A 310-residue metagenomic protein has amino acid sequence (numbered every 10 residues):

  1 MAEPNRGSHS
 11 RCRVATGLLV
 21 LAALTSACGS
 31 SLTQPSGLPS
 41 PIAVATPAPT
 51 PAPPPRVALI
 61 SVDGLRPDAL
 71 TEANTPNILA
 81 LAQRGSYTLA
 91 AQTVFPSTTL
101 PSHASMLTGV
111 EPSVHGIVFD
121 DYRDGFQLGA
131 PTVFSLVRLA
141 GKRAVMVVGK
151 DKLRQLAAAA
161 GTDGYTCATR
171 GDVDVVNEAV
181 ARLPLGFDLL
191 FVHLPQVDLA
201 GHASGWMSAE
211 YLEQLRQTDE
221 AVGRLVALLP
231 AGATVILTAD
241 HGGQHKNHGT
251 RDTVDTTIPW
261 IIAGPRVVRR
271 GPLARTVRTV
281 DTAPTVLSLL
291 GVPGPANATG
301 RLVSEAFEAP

Functional and structural regions predicted by a protein language model:
L24-A27: C-terminal motif of bacterial Sec signal peptides marking the signal peptidase cleavage site
G29-S31: Bacterial signal peptide processing site
T33-A52: Ser/Thr-rich, Proline-interspersed low-complexity disordered segments
P53-R56, G64-L185, T282, S288 (+1 more regions): Active-site-proximal alpha/beta segments of enzymes that process anionic O-linked groups
A58-L59, N77-I78, Q214-T253, W260-I261 (+1 more regions): Metal-dependent active-site segment of extracytoplasmic phospho-/sulfohydrolases and closely related
H103, L107, R251-P293: Substrate-binding rim/cap in mid-to-C-terminal beta-strand-loop elements of soluble/periplasmic
D151-T162, A181-R224: Active-site His/acidic residue clusters
V277, V292-P310: Polar, surface-exposed loop/tail segments that function as active-site lids or cofactor/substrate-recognition elements
